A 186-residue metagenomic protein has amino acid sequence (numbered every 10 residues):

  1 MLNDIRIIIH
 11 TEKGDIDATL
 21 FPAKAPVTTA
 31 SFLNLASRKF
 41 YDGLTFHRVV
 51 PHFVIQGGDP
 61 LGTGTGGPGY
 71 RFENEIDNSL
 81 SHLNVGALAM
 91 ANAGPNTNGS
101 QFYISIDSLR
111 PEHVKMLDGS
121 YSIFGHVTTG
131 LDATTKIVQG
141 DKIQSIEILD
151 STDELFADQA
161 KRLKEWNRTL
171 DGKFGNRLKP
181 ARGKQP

Functional and structural regions predicted by a protein language model:
M1-P186: Cyclophilin-like peptidyl-prolyl cis-trans isomerases
